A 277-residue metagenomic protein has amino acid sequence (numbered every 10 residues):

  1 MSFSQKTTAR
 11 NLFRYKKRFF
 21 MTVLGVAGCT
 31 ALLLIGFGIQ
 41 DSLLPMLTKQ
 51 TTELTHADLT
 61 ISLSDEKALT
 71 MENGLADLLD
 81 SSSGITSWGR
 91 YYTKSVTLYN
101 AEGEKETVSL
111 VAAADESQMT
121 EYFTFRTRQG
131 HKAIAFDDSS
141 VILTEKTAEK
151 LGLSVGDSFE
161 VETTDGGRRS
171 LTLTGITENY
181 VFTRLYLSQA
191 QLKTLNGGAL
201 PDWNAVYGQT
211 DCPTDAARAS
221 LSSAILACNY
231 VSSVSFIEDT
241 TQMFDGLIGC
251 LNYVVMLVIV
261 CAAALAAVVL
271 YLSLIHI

Functional and structural regions predicted by a protein language model:
M1-L24: Feature of multi-pass inner-membrane transport and sensor proteins that recognizes transmembrane helices together
K16-Q40, I248-I275: Hydrophobic alpha-helical transmembrane segments of multi-pass inner-membrane transport and secretion
L24-A27, A31-T107, S220-A224: Hydrophobic, regular-secondary-structure patches
L43-T48, T52, T107, S220-A267 (+1 more regions): Peri-transmembrane interface segments
K49-Q50, M71-S158, S170-T172, I176: Short beta-strand boundary microenvironments
L54, A135, I176-P213, E238: Small-residue transmembrane helix packing/gating motifs
D58-D65, T147-A148, T174-I176, A199-C228 (+1 more regions): A short beta-strand structural signal in non-transmembrane regions
